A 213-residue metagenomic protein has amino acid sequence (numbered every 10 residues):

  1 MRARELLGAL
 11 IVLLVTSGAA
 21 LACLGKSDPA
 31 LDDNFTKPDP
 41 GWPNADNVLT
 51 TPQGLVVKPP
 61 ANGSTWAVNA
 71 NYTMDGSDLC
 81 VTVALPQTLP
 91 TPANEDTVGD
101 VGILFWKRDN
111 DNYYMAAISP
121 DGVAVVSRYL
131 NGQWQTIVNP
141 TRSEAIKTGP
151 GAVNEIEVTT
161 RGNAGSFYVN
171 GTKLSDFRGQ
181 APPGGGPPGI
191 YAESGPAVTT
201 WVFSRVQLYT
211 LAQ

Functional and structural regions predicted by a protein language model:
A9-G18: Bacterial N-terminal signal peptides
C23-N44: Extracellular carbohydrate-recognition regions
F35, L79-V81, T148-R161, G165-F167: Short tryptophan-centered beta-strand motifs in secreted/extracellular beta-sheet-rich domains of glycan-recognition
F35, S204-L208: Extracellular beta-strand elements of beta-rich domains used for carbohydrate recognition/degradation or cell-matrix
P59-L130: Secretory/extracellular carbohydrate-interaction modules and structurally similar beta-sandwich "look-alikes"
G132-E155: Short, aromatic/His-centered strand-loop micro-motif at the edge of beta-sheets
Y168-T172: Short strand-turn-strand beta-turns centered on an Asx-Gly dipeptide
F177-R205: Flexible glycan-contacting loops in extracellular carbohydrate-active proteins
